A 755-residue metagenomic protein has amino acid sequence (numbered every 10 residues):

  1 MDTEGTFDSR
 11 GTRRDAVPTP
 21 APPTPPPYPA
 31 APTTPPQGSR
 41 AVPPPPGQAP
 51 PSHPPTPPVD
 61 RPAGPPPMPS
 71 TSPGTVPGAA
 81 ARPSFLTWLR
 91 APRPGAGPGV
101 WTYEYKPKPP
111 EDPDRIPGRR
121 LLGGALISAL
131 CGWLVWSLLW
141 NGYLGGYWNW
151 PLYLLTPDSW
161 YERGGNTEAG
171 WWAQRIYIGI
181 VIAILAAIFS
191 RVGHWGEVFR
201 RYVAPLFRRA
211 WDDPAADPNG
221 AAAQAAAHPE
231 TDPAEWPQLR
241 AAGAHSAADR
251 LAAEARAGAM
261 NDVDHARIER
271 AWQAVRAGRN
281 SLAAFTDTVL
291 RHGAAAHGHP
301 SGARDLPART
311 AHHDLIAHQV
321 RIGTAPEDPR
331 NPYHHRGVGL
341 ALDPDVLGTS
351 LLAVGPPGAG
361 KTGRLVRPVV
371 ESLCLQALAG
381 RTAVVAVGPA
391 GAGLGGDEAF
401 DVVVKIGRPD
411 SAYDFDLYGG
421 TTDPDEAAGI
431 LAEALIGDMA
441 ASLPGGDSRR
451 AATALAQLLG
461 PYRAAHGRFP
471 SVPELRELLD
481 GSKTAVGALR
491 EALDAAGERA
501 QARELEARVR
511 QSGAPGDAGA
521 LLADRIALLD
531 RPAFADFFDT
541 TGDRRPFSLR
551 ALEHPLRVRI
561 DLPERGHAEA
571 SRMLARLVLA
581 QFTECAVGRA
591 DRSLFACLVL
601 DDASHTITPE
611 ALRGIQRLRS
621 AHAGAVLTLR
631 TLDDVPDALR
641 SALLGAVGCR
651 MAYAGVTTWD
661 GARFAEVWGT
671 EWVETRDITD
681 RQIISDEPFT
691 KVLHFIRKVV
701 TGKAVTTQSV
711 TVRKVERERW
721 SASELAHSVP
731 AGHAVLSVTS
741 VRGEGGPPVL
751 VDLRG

Functional and structural regions predicted by a protein language model:
M1-V354, L736: Basic- and hydrophobic-enriched, low-structure N-terminal and domain-boundary segments that flank ATP-binding catalytic
L89, D680-G755: Conserved P-loop NTPase motor module
Q319-A456, V647, A665: Switch/coupling segment of Walker-type NTPase motor domains
D328-S350, P357-G363, T541-L556, A568 (+4 more regions): Active-site-adjacent "gating/activation" loops or surface patches in catalytic cores
A353, G358, G516, D561-L693 (+2 more regions): Conserved P-loop NTPase motor cores
V385-I406, A456, G467-R499, P555-E564 (+1 more regions): P-loop NTPase catalytic phosphate-binding loop
V404-F537, D686-F695, G702-T706: Helical/strand "switch-coupling" subdomains that flank nucleotide/phosphate-binding cores, especially in P-loop NTPases
R503-R508, G513-L574, E584-V587: Conserved P-loop NTPase mechanochemical-coupling segment
